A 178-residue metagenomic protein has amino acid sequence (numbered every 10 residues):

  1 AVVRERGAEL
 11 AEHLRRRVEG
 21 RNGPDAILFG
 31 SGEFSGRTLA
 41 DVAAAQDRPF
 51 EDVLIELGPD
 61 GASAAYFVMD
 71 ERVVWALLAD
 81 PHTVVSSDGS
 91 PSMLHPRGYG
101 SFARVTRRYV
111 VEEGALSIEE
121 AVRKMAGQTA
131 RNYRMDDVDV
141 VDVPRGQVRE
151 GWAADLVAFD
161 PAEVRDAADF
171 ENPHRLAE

Functional and structural regions predicted by a protein language model:
A1-G114: Active-site neighborhoods of metal-dependent hydrolases
E51-L57, I118-G127, V148: Short, well-structured alpha-helical segments that form the helix of a local strand-helix-strand
I55-E56, M69-D70, P144-V148, D169-P173: Composition- and surface-driven signal marking solvent-exposed, interaction-prone regions in large proteins
A76-H82, S87-D88, S101, L156-E178: C-terminal cap of metal-dependent C-N hydrolases
R104-R131: Gly/His-enriched, cation/cofactor- and phosphate-binding structural elements
R131, D139, R165-A168: Short, solvent-exposed loop/turn segments at secondary-structure junctions
M135-G146: Short alpha-helix capping/helix-loop boundary micro-motifs
G151-A154: Loop/turn positions that initiate beta-strands
